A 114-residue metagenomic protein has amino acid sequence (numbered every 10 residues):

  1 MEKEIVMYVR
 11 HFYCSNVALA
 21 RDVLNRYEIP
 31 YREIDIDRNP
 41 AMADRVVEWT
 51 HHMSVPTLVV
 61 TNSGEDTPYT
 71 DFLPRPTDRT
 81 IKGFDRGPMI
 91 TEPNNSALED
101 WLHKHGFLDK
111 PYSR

Functional and structural regions predicted by a protein language model:
M1-E33: Local sequence-structure signature of Cys/Sec-based thiol-disulfide redox active-site neighborhoods
E2-E4, H52-V55: A structure-centric signal for secondary-structure junctions around beta-strands
H11, D37, P93: Conserved residues at beta->alpha junctions
Y31, M53-S54, D109: Residue-level detector of short coil/turn "hinge" positions at structural boundaries
I36-M53, V59-E65, W101-H105: Thioredoxin-like thiol-disulfide oxidoreductase module
N62-S113: Non-catalytic, surface beta->alpha helical segment in thiol-disulfide oxidoreductase systems
